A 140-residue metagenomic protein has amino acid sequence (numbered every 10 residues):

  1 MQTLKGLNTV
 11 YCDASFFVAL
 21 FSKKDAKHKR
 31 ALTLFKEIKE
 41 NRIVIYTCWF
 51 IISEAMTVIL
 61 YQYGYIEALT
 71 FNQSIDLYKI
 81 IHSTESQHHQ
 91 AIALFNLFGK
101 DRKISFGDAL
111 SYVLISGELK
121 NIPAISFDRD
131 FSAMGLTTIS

Functional and structural regions predicted by a protein language model:
M1-T9, V113-S140: Acidic, PIN/NYN-like endoribonuclease modules and their adjacent C-terminal/linker elements
M1-Y46, L60-T70: Short, well-structured N-terminal submotif of metal-dependent ribonuclease cores
T9-D13, T47-C48, I104-F106, D128 (+1 more regions): Histidine- and aromatic-rich ligand-binding microenvironments
E40-I45, L77-K79, L119-I122: Short active-site oxyanion
S74-I75, K79-H88, K103, F131-S140: Conserved N-terminal glycine/acidic-rich loop preference
I80-P123: Active-site neighborhoods of divalent-metal-dependent phosphate/nucleic-acid chemistry enzymes
